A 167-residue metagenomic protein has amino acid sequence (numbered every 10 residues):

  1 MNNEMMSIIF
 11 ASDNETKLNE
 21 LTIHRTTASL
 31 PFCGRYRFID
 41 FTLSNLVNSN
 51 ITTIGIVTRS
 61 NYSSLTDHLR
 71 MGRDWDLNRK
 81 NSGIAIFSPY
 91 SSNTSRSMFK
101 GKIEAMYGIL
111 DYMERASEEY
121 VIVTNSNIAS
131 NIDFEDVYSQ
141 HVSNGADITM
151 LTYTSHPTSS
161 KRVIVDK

Functional and structural regions predicted by a protein language model:
M1-K167: Unchanged
